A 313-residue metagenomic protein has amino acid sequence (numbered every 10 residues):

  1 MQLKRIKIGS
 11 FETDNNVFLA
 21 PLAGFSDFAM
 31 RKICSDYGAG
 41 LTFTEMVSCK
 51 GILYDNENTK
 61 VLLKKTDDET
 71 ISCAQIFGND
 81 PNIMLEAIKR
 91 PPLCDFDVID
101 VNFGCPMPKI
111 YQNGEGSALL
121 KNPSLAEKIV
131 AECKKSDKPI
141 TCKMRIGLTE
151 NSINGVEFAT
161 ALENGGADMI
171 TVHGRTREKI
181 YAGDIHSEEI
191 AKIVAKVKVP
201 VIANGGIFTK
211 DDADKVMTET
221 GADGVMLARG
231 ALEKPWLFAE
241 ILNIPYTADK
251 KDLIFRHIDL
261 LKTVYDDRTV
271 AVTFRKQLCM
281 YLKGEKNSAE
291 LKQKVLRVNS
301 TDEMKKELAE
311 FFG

Functional and structural regions predicted by a protein language model:
M1-G9, T13-V17, A23, F28-A29 (+5 more regions): Alpha/beta catalytic cores of nucleotide-metabolism and tRNA/nucleoside-modifying enzymes
Q2-K7, L22-L93, D97: Glycine-rich, positively charged N-terminal anion/phosphate-binding segment
I6-V17, I52-I71, C105, I110-N113 (+1 more regions): N-terminal small/glycine-rich loop or linker at the start of catalytic domains across soluble metabolic enzymes
V17-P21, T42-T44, S72-I76, I99 (+4 more regions): Hydrophobic faces of well-ordered beta-strands that scaffold small-molecule active sites in alpha/beta enzyme cores
L22-G24, V47-C49, F77-N79, G104-P106 (+4 more regions): Active-site beta-loop-alpha junctions enriched in small/polar residues
L85-I99, F103-N113, S124-V199, E219: Alpha/beta enzyme core
G114-L120, K179, L242-I244: Short glycine-enriched, charge-decorated loop/helix-capping segments at active-site entrances that position
